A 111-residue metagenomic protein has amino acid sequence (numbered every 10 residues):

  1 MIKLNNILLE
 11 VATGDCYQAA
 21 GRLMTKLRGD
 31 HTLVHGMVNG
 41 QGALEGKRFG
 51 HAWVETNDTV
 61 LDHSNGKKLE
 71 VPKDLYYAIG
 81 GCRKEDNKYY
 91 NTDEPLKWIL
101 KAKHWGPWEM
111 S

Functional and structural regions predicted by a protein language model:
M1-K3: Extracellular interaction modules
N5-S111: A structural boundary/capping signal
